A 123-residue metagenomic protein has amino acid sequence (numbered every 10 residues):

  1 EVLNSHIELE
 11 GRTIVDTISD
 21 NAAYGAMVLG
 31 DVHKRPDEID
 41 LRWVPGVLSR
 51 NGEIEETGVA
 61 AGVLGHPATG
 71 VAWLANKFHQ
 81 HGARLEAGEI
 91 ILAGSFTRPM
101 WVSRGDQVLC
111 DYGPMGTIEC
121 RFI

Functional and structural regions predicted by a protein language model:
E1-L64, Q107, T117-I123: Catalytic-core "active-site belt" of small-molecule-metabolizing enzymes, emphasizing His/Asp/Glu-rich regions
V2-L3, R35, L74-R84, M115: Change "in soluble alpha/beta enzymes" to "in soluble alpha/beta proteins
G25-V28, V44, P67-G70, L74 (+2 more regions): General structural feature for long, well-ordered alpha-helical segments within catalytic domains of soluble enzymes
G70-M100: A conserved acidic, glycine/proline-rich C-terminal tail/linker
L92-I123: Conserved catalytic-core subdomain
